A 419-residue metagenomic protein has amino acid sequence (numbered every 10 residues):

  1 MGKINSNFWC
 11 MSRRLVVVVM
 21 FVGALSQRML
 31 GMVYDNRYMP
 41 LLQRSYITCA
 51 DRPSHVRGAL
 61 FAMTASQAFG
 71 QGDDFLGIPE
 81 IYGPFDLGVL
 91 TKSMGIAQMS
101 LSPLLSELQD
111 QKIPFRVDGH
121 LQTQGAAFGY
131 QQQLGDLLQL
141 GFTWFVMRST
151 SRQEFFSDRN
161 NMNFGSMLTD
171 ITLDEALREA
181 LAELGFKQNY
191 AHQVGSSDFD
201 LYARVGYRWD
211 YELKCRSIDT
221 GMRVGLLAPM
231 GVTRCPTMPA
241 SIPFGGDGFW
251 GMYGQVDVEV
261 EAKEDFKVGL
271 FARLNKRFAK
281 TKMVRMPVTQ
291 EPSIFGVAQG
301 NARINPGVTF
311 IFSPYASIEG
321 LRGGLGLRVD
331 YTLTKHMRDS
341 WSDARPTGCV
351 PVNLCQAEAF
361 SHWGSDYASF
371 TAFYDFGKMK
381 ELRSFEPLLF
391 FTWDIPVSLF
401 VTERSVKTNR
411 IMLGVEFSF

Functional and structural regions predicted by a protein language model:
M1-C49: Cleavable N-terminal export/targeting peptides
L30-Q131, G231-T233, Q290-G296: Short glycine/proline- and aromatic-enriched beta-strand/turn motifs that initiate or cap beta-hairpins
M32-Y34, L42-S54, Q131-L137, Q153 (+7 more regions): Short loop/turn motifs that connect adjacent beta-strands in outer-membrane beta-barrel proteins
S54-F61, D136-W144, L201, R216-L226 (+8 more regions): Transmembrane beta-strands of outer-membrane beta-barrel proteins
D73-K92, P103-E107, F142, R152-E179 (+2 more regions): Outer membrane beta-barrel transmembrane domains
H120-A126, V194-F199, I218, G246-M252 (+3 more regions): Residues that define the transmembrane beta-barrel architecture of outer-membrane proteins
G129-Q133, R204-G206, Q255-E261, S313-E319 (+2 more regions): Transmembrane beta-barrel domains of outer membrane proteins
G141-Q255: Long, hydrophobic, well-ordered secondary-structure blocks that form the structural core and pocket-lining surfaces
